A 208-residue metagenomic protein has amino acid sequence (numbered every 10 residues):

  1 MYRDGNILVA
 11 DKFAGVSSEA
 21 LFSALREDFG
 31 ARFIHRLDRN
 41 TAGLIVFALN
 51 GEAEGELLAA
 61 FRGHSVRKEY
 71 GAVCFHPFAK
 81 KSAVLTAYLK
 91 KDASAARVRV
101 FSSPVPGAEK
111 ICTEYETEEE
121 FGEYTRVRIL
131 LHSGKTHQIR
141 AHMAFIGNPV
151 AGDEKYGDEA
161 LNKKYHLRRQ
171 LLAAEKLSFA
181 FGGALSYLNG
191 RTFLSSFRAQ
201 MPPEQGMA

Functional and structural regions predicted by a protein language model:
M1-C112, E116-G122, M143, K164-H166 (+3 more regions): RNA pseudouridine synthases
K12, T113, G122-F181: Pseudouridine synthase
